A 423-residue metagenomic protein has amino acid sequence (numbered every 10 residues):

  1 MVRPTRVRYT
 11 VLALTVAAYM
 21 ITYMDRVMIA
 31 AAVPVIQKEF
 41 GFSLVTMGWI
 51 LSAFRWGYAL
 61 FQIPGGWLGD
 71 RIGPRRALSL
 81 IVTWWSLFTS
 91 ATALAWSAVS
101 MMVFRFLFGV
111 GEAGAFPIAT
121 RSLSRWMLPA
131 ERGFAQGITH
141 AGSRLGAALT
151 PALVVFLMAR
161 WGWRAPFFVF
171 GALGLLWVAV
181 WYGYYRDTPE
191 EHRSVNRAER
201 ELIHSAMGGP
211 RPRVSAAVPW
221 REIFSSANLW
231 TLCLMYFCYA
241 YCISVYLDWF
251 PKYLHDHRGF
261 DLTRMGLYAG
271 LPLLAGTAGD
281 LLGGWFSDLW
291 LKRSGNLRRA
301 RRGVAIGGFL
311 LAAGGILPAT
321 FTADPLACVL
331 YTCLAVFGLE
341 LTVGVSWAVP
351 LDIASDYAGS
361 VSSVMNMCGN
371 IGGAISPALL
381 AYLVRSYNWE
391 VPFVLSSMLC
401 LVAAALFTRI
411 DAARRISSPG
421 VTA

Functional and structural regions predicted by a protein language model:
V27, R55-I63, A113, A147-A148 (+3 more regions): Residue-level signature of mid-helix packing/kink "hotspots" within the transmembrane helices of 12-pass Major
I29-A30, F224-L281, T342-V343, W347 (+1 more regions): Extracytoplasmic gate region of multi-pass secondary transporters
G41, G73, F88, L94-S100 (+4 more regions): Helix-breaking motifs and short loop linkers at transmembrane-helix boundaries and internal kinks in secondary membrane
L60-V99: Conserved MFS/SLC helix-loop-helix module at the cytosolic interface between two early adjacent transmembrane helices
R76-S90, R298-I316: Structural signature of the two symmetry-related core transmembrane helices
F104-R144: Cytoplasmic helix-loop-helix junction between adjacent transmembrane helices in 12-TM secondary transporters
S143-H192: Helix-loop-helix hairpin linking two adjacent transmembrane segments in secondary transporters
A159-A172, D261, A300-G303, Y382-M398: A membrane-interface helix-boundary motif in multi-pass transporters
